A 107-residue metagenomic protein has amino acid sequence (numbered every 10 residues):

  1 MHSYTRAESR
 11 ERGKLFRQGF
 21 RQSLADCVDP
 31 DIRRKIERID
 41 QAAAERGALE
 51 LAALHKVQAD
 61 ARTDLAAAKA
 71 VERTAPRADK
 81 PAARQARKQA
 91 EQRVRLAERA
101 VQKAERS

Functional and structural regions predicted by a protein language model:
M1-S107: Extended, charge-rich alpha-helical interface modules
